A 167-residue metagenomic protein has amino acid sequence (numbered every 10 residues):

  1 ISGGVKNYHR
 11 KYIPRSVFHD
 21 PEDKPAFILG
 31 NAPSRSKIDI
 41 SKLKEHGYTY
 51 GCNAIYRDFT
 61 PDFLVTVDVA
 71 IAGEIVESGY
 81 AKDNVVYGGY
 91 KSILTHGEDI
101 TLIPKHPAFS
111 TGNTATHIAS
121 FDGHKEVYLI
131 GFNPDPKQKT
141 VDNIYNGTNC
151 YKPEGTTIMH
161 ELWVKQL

Functional and structural regions predicted by a protein language model:
I1-L167: Metal-ion/cofactor- or nucleotide/acyl-coenzyme-handling active-site neighborhoods
